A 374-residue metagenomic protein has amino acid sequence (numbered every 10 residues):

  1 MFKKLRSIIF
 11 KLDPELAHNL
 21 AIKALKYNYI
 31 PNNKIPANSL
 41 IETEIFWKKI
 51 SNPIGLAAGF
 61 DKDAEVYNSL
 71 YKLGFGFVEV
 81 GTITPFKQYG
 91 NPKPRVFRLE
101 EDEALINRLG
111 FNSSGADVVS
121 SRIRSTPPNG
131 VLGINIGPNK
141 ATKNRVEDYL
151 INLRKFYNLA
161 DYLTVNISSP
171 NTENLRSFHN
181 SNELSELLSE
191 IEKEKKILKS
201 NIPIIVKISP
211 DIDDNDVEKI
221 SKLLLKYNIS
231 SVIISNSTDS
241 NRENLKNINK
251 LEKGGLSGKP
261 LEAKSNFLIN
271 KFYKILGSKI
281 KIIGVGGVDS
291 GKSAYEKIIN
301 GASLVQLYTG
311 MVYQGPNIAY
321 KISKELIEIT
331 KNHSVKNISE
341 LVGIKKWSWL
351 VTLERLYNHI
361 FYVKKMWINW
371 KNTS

Functional and structural regions predicted by a protein language model:
F2-T43, N107-N112: An N-cap/entry alpha-helix motif that binds or orients negatively charged groups
I22-P36, P170-E183, V217, S221-S278: Glycine/Thr-rich beta-alpha phosphate-binding loop at enzyme active sites
A58-D61, I208-D214, S278-K292: Glycine-rich beta-to-alpha transition loops that act as phosphate-gripper elements at the mouths of alpha/beta enzyme
E65-L70, I212-K226, V288-V305: Catalytic cores of alpha/beta
E79-Q88, I167-S169, S231-D239, A294-K321: Glycine-rich phosphate-binding active-site loops on the catalytic face of alpha/beta enzymes
G81, Q88-V131: A gly/proline- and charged-residue-enriched helix-loop-helix capping module
K87-E103, N241-G254, V312-V335: C-terminal helical cap(s) of enzyme catalytic domains, especially alpha/beta-barrels
P138-L150, E183, I205-L225: Active-site glycine- and acidic-residue-rich loops that bind and position anionic ligands or nucleotide-like cofactors
